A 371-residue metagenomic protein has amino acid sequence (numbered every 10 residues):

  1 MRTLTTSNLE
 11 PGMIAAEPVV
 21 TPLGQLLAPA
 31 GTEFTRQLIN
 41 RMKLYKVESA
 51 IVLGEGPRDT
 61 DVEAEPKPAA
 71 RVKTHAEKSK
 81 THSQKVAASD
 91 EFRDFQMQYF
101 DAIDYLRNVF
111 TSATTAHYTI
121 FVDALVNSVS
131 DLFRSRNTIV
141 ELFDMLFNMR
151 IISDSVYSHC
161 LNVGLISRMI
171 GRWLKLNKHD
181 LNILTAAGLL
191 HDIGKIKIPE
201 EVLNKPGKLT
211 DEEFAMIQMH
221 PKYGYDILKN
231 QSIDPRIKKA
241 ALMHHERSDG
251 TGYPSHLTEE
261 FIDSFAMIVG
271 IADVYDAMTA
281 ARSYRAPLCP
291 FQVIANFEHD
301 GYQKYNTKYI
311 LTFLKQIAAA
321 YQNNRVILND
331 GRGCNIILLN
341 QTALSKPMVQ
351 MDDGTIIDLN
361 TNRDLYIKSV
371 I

Functional and structural regions predicted by a protein language model:
M1-A116, P287-I371: Terminal helices and disordered tails flanking the catalytic cores of nucleotide-processing hydrolases
G24-L27, D154, D211-E212, G252: Short, contiguous strand/loop micro-motifs
D59-D61, L189, P206, E246: Short secondary-structure boundary/hinge segments and terminal tails
T74-A215, L228-Q231: Acidic/His-rich, divalent-metal-binding segments that scaffold phosphate/diphosphate chemistry
V163, I183-K197, A215-I310, A319-Y321 (+2 more regions): Alpha-helical scaffolding flanking metal-ion-dependent phosphate/phosphodiester catalytic sites
